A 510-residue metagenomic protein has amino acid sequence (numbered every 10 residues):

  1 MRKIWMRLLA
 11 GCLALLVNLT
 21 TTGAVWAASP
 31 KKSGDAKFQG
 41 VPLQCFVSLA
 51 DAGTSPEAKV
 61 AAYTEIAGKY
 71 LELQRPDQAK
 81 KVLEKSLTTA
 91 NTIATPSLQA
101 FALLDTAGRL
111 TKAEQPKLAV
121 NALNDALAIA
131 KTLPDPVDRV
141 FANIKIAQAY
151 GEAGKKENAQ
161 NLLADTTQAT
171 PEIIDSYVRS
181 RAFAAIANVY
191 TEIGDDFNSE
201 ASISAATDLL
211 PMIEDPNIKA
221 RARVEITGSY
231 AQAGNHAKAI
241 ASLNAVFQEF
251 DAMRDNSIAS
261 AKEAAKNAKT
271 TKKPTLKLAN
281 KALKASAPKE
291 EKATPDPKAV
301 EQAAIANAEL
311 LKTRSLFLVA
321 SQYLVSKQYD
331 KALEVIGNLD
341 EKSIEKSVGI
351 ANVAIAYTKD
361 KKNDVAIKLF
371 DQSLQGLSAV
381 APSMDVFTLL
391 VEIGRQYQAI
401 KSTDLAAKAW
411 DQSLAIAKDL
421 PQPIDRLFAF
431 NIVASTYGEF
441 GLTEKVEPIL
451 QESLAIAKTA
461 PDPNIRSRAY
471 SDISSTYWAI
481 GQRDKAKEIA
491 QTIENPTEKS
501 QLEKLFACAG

Functional and structural regions predicted by a protein language model:
M1-C12: Bacterial N-terminal signal peptides that target proteins for export
A10-T20: Bacterial N-terminal signal peptides
N18-G510: Non-catalytic tandem-repeat scaffold regions and their flanking low-complexity/translocation tails
